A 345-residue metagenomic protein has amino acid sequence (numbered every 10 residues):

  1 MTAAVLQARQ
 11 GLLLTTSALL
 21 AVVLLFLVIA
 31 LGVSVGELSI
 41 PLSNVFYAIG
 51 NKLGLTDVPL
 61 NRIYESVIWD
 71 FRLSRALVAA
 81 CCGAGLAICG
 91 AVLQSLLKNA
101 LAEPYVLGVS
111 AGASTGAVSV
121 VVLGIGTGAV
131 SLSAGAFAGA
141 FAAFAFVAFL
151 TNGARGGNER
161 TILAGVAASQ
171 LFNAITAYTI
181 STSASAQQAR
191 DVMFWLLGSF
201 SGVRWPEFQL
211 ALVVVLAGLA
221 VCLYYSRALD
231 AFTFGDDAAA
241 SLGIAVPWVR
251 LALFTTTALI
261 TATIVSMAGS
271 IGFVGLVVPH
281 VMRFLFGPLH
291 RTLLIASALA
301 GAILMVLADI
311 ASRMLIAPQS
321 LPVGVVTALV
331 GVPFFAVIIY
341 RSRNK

Functional and structural regions predicted by a protein language model:
M1-K345: Alpha-helical transmembrane segments in inner-membrane proteins
